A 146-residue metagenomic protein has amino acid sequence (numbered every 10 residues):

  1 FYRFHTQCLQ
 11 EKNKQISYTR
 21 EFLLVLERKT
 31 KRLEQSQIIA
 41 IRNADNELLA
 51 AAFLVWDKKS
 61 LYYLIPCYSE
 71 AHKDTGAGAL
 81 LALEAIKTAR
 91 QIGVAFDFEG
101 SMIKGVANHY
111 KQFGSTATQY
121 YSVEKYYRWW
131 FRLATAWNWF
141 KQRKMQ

Functional and structural regions predicted by a protein language model:
F1-F4, T19, S60-Y63, C67 (+5 more regions): A generic structural signal for ordered alpha-helices
F1-K73: A conserved beta-strand-loop-helix scaffold within acyl/acetyltransferase catalytic domains
T6, T19, T30, T75 (+3 more regions): Residue-identity detector for threonine
Q7-Q10, V25, E47, L80 (+3 more regions): Generic preference for well-ordered secondary structure
K14-S17, P66, T75-A79, K87-A89 (+2 more regions): Glycine-rich loops and low-complexity Gly/Arg-rich segments that provide flexible linkers or classic glycine-based
R20-F22, R32, E70, A82-I86 (+3 more regions): Short C-terminal domain-edge/linker segments immediately following a structured domain
K58-S115: Acyl-donor binding region in acyl/amide transferases
Q91, A95-Q146: Active-site/acyl-donor-binding loops of N-acyltransferases
